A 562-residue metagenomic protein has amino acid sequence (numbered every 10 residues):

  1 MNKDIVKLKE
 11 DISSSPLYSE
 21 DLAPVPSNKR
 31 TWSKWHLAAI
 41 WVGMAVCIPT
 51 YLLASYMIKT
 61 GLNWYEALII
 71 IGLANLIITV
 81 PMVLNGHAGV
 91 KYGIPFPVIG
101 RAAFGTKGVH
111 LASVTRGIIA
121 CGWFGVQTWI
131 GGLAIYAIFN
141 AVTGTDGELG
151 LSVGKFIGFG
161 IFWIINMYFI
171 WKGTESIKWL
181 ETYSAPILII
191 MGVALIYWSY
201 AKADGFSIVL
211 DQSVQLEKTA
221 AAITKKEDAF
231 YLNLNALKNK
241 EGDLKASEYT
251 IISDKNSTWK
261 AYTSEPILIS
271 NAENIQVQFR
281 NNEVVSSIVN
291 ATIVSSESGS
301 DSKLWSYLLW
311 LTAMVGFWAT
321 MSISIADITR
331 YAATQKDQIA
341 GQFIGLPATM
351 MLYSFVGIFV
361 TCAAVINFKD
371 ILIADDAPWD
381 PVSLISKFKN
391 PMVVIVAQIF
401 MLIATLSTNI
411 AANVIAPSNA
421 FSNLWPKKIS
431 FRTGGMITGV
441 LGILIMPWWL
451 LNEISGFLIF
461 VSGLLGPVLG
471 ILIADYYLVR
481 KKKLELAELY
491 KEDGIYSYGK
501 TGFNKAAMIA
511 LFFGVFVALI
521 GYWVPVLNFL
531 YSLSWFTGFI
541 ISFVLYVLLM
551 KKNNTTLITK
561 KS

Functional and structural regions predicted by a protein language model:
M1-E66, G192-I196, G205-S207, D211-E217 (+3 more regions): Membrane-interface "cap" regions at the ends of multi-pass membrane proteins
K34-Y51, I165, K202, E248 (+3 more regions): Hydrophobic, membrane-embedded alpha-helices of multi-pass small-molecule transporters
V46-T50, L73-P81, G117-Q127, A185-K202 (+3 more regions): Selective recognition of specific alpha-helical transmembrane segments in multi-pass small-molecule
I58-G61, G86-A88, A103, L111 (+7 more regions): Membrane-water interface regions at transmembrane-helix termini and the short interhelical loops of multi-pass membrane
T115, I161-K202, I208-Q215, Q342-L346 (+2 more regions): Membrane-interface loop-to-helix entry segments
T128, G132-A141, I189-E217, E283 (+5 more regions): Hydrophobic alpha-helical segments and their helix-loop junctions in multi-pass secondary transporters
T143-K172, P186-L195, W310-I325, I395-F400 (+2 more regions): Transmembrane alpha-helical segments of multi-pass small-molecule transport proteins
F206-S213, I471-L548, K552, T556-S562: C-terminal membrane-solvent junction of multi-pass transporters and transport-like membrane proteins
